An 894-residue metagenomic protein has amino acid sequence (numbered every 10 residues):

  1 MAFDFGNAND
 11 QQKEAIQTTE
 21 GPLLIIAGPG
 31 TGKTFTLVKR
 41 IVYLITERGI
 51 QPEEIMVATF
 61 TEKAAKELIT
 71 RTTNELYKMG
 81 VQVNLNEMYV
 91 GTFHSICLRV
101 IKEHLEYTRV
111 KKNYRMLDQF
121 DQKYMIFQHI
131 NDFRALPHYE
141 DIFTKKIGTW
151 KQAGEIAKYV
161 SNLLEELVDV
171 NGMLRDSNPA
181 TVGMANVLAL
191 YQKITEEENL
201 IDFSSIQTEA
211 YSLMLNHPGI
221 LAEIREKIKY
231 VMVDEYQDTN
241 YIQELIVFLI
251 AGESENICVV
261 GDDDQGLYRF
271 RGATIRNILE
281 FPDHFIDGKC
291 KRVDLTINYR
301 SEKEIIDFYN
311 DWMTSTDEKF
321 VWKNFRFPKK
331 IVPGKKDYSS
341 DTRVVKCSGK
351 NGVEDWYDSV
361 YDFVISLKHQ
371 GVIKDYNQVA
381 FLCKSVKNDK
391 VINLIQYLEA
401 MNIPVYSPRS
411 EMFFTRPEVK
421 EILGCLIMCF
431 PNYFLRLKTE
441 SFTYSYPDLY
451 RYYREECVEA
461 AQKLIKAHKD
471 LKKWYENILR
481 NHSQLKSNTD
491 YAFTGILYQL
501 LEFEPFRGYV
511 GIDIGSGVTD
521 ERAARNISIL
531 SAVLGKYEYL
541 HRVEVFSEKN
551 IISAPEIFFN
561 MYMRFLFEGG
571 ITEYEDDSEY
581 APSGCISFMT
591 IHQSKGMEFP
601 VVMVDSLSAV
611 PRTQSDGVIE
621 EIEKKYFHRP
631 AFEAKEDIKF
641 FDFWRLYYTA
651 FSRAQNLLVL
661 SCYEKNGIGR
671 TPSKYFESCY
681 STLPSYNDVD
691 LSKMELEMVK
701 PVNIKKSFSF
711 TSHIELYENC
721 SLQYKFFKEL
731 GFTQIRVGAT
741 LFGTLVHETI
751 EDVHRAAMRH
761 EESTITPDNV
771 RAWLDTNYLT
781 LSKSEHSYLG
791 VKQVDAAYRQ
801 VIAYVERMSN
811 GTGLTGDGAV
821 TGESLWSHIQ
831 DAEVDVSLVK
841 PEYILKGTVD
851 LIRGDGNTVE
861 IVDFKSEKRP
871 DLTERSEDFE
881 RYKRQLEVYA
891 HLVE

Functional and structural regions predicted by a protein language model:
M1-V110, M116, G219-A222, G252 (+2 more regions): P-loop NTPase Walker
A2-N7, V42-T46, Q128, Y241-C347 (+1 more regions): Conserved RecA-like helicase ATPase core segment that couples NTP binding/hydrolysis to strand translocation
F5-Q17, G21-I25, T36, M56-V57 (+10 more regions): Conserved helicase NTPase motor core
T31-T34, P52, D287-K291, I297-I403 (+2 more regions): Helicase P-loop NTPase motor core
E54-K151, R276-E280, K725-F726, F732 (+1 more regions): Conserved P-loop NTPase-based nucleic-acid remodeling module centered on helicase motor cores
T181, L200, V372, D470-Q593 (+4 more regions): Accessory C-terminal helicase-associated subdomains
H284-D287, T342, I365, H369-E504 (+1 more regions): ATPase/helicase motor core of nucleic-acid motors
Q462-K466, S583, Y626-S681: C-terminal accessory regions
